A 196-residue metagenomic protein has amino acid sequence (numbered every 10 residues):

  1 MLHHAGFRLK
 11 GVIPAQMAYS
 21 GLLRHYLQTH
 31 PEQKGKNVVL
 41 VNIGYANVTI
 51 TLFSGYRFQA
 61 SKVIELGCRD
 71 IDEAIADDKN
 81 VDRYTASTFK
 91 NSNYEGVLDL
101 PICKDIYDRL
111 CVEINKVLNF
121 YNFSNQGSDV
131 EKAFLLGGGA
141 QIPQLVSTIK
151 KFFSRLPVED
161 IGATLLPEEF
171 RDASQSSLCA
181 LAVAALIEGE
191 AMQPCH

Functional and structural regions predicted by a protein language model:
M1-H196: Hydrophobic/aromatic-enriched cytosolic interaction surfaces used to assemble or bind macromolecules
